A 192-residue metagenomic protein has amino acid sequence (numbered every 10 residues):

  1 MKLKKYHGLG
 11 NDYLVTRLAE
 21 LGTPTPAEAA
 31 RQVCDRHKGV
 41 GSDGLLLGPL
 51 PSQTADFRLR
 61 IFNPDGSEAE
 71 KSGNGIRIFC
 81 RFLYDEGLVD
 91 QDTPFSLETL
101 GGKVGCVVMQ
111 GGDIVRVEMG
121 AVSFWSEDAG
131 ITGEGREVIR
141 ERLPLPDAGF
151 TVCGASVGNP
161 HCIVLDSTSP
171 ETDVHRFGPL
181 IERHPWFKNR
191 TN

Functional and structural regions predicted by a protein language model:
M1-G111, I163-N192: A glycine-rich beta-to-alpha transition motif near the start of alpha/beta enzyme domains, typified by
D92, E98-D166, P170-V174: ATP-dependent small-molecule kinase catalytic core of the GHMP/sugar-kinase superfamily and closely related
